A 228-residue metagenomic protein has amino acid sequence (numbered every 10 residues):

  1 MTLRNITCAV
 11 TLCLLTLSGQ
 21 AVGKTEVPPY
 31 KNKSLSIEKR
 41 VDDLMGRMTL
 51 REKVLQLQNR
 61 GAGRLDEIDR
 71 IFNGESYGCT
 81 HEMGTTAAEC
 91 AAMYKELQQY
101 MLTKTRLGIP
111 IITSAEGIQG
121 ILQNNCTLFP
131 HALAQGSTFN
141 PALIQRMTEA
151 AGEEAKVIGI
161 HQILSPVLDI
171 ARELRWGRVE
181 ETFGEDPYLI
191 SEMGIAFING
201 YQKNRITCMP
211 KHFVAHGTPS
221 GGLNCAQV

Functional and structural regions predicted by a protein language model:
M1-N5: Positively charged n-region of N-terminal signal peptides that target proteins for export
I6-T7, L55: Residue-level detector of intrinsically disordered/flexible regions characterized by low predicted structural confidence
A9-T16: Bacterial N-terminal signal peptides
G19-V228: Glycoside hydrolase catalytic-domain context in secreted enzymes
